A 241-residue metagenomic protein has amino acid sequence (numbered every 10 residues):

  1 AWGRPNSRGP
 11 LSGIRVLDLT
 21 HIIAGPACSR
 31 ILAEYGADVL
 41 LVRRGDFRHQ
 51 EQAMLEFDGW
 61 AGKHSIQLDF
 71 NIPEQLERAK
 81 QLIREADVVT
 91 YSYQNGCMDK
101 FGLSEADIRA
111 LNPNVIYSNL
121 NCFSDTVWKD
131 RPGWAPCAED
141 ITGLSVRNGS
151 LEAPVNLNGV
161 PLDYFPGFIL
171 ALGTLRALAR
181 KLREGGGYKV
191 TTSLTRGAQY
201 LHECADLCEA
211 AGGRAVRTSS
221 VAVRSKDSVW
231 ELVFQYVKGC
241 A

Functional and structural regions predicted by a protein language model:
A1-V233, A241: N-terminal helix-loop segment corresponding to the beta1-alpha1 unit of nucleotide/adenylate-binding folds
